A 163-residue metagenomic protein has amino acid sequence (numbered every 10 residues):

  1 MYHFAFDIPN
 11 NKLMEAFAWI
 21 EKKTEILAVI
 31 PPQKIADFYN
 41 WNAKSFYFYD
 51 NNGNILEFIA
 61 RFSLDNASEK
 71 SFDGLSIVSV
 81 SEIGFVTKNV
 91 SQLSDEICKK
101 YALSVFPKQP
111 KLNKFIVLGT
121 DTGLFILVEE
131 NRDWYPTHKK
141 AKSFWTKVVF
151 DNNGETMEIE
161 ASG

Functional and structural regions predicted by a protein language model:
M1: Active-site-proximal cofactor/substrate-binding loop regions of enzyme domains
A5-N51, F85-G163: Vicinal oxygen chelate
N54: Conserved Rossmann-like nucleotide-cofactor binding loop
E57-F58: Short glycine-/small-residue motifs
R61-L64, V90: Short acidic/polar capping segments at secondary-structure boundaries
S63-S76: A short, polar/charged loop-to-alpha-helix boundary motif
